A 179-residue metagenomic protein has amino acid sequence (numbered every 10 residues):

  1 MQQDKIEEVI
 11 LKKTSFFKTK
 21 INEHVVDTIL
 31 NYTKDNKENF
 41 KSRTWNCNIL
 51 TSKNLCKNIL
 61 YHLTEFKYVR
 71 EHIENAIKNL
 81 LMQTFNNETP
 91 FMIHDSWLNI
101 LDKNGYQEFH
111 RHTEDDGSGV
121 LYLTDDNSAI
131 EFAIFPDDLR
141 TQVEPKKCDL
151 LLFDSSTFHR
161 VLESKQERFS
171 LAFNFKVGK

Functional and structural regions predicted by a protein language model:
M1-E88: Non-heme Fe(II)/2-oxoglutarate
T89-L152, S156-E163, R168-S170, V177-K179: Catalytic core of non-heme Fe(II) oxygenases with the double-stranded beta-helix
